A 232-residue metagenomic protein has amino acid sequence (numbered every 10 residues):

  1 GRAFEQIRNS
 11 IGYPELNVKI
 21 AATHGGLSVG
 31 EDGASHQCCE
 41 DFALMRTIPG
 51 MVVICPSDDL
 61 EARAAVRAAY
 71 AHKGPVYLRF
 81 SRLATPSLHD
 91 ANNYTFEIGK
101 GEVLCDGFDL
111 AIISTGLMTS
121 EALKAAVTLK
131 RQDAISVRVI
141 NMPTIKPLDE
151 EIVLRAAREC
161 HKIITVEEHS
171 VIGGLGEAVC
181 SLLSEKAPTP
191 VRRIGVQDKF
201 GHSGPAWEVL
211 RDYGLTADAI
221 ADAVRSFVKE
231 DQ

Functional and structural regions predicted by a protein language model:
G1-A111: Conserved thiamine diphosphate
V29-G30, S81-Q232: Thiamine diphosphate
